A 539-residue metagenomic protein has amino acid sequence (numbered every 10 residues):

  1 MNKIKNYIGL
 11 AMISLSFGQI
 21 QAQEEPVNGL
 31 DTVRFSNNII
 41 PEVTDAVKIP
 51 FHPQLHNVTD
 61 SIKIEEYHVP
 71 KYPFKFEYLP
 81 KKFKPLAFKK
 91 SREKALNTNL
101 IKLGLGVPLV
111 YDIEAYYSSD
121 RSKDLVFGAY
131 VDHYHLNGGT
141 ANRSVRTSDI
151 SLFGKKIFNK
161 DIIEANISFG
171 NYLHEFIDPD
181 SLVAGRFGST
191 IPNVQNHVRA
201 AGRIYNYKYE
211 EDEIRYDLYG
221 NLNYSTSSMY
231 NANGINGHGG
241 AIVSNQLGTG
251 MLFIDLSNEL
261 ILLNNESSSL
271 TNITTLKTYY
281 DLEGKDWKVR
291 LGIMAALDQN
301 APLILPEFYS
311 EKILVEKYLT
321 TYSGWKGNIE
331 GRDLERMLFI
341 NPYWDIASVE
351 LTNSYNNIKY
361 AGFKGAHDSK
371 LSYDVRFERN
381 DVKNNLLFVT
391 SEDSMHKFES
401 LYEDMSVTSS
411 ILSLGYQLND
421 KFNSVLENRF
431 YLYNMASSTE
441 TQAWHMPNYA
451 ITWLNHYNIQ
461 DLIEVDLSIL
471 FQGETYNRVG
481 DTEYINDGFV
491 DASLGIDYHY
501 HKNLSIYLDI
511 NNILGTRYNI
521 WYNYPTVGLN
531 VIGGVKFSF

Functional and structural regions predicted by a protein language model:
E65, V69-Y72, N503-Y507, T526-F539: Outer-membrane beta-barrel "beta-signal"
K81-P85, R92-I101, L105-I150, D161: Outer-membrane beta-barrel translocator/receptor signature
A95-N97, L109-Y111, S144-I150, P192-A200 (+8 more regions): Residues that define the transmembrane beta-barrel architecture of outer-membrane proteins
A115-S119, A129, L152-K156, A200-N206 (+10 more regions): Residues on the lipid-exposed face of transmembrane beta-strands in outer-membrane beta-barrel proteins
D124-F127, K160-A165, Y209-Y216, L247-I254 (+7 more regions): Repeated loop/turn-to-beta-strand initiation elements of outer-membrane beta-barrel proteins
N137-Y207, L256-N272, G292-E307, V315-S372 (+4 more regions): Outer-membrane beta-barrel translocator/channel fold
S348-T352, F363, D374-E427, S438-E440 (+1 more regions): Outer membrane beta-barrel strand-and-loop segments of large Gram-negative receptors, especially TonB-dependent
F430-S437, H445-H499: C-terminal beta-barrel architecture of Gram-negative outer-membrane proteins
